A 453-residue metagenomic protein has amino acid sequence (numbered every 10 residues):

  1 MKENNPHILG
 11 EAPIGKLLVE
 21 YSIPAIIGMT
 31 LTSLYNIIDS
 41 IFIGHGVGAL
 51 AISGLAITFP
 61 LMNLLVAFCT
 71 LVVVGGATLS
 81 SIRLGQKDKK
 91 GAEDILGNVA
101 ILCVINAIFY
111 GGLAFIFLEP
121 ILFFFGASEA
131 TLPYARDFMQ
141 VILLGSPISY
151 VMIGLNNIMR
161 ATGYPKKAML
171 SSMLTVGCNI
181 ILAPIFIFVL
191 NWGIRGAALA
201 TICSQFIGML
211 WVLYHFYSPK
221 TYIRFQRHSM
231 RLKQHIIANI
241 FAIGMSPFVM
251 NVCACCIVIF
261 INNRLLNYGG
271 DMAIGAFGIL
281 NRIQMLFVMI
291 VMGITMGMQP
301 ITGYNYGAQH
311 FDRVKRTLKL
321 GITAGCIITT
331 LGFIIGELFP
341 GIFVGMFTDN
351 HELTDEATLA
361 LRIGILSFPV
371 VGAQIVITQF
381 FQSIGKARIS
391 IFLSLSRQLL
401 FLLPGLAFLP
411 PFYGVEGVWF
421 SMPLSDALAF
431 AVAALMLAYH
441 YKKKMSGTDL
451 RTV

Functional and structural regions predicted by a protein language model:
M1-S22, S80-P147, V189-M245, T302-S367 (+1 more regions): Short alpha-helical transmembrane segments in multi-pass integral membrane proteins
L9-V47, P60-G75, L79, V104-G111 (+5 more regions): N-terminal transmembrane alpha-helices
V19, L34-Y35, V72, L113-F117 (+12 more regions): Residue-level signal for transmembrane alpha-helical positions in Major Facilitator Superfamily
E20-D39, V141, T175, S204-G208 (+4 more regions): Transmembrane helical elements of multi-pass membrane transporters/channels
L34-S53, L122-E129, I185-W192, C255-R282 (+4 more regions): Helix-terminus/linker motif at the lipid-water interface of multi-pass membrane proteins
I52-G112, S149-A168, A276-I334, L338-P340 (+1 more regions): Small-residue-rich hydrophobic transmembrane alpha-helices
L64-A67, N179-A183, M209-L213, M285-M289 (+4 more regions): Hydrophobic transmembrane alpha-helices of multi-pass small-molecule transporters
I142-R160, S171-N179, A197-L210, M292-T295 (+4 more regions): Short runs within selected transmembrane alpha-helices of multi-pass transporters and secretion channels
